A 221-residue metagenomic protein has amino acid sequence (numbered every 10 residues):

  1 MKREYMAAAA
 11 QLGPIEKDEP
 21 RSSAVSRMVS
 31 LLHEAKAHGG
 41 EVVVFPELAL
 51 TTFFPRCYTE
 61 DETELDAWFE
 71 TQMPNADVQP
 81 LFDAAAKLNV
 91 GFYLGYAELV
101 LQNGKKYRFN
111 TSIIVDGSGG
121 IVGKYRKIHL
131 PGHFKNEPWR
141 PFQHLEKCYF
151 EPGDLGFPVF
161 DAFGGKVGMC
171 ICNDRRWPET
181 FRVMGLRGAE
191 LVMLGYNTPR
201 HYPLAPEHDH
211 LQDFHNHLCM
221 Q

Functional and structural regions predicted by a protein language model:
M1-I15: Short beta-strand segments enriched in small/hydrophobic residues
A7, M28, H33-E62, A85 (+4 more regions): Active-site beta-strand/loop signature of hydrolases that rely on acidic residues for catalysis
Q11-H33: N-terminal phosphate-binding loop and adjacent alpha-helix
L12-K17, L50, T198-Y202: A short, flexible beta-alpha/helix-coil linker loop
L31, L81, C219: Aromatic/hydrophobic pocket-lining residues that form π-stacking "cages" and hydrophobic walls in ligand
Y58-Q72: A charged helix-plus-loop insertion that forms the helical arch/lid used to bind and gate nucleic-acid substrates
Q72-L99: A short, hydrophobic beta-strand-centered structural micro-motif
Q102-Q221: Active-site catalytic loop in hydrolytic enzyme cores
